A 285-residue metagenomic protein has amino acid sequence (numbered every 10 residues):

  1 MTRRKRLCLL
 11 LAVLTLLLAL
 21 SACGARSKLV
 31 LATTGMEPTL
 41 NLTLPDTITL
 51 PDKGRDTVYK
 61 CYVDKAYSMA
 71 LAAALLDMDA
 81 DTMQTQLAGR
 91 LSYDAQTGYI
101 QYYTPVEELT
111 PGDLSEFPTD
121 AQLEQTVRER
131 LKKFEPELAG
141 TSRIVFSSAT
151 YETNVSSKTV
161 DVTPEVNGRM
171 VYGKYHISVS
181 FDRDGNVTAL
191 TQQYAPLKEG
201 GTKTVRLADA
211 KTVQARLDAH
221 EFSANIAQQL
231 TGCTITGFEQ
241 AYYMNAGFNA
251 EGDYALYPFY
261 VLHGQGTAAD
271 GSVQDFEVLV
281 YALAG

Functional and structural regions predicted by a protein language model:
R4-R26: Sec-dependent N-terminal signal peptides of Gram-positive bacterial secreted proteins and lipoproteins
L10, L14, T34, P38 (+8 more regions): Low-complexity, intrinsically disordered regions enriched in charged/polar residues
C23-M170, Y194-K198: Preferential activation on post-signal-peptide N-terminal prodomains/segments of secreted or lumenal proteins
P105-P118, E124-V273: Segments that shape or occlude catalytic/ligand-binding pockets
Y281-G285: C-terminal soluble interaction/assembly domains
